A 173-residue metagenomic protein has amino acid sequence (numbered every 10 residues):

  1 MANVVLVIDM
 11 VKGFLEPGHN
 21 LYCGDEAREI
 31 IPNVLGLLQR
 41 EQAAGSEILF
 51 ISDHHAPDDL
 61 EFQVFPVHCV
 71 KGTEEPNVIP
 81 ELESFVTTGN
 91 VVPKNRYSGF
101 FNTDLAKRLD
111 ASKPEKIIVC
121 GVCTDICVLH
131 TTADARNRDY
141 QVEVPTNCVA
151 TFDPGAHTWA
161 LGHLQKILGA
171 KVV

Functional and structural regions predicted by a protein language model:
A2-V4, N33-A44, V67-V173: Active-site-adjacent betaalpha module
V4-F14: Acidic-leg catalytic submotif of subtilisin-like serine proteases
L6-I8, S52, T146: Active-site flanking residues adjacent to catalytic metal/cofactor-binding acidic residues
K12, A56, A150: Short, glycine/acidic-enriched loop or turn micro-motifs at the edges of active sites
H19-A27, V64-C69: Short glycine-enriched, charge-decorated loop/helix-capping segments at active-site entrances that position
G24-G36: Short catalytic helix/loop segments, enriched in acidic residues and glycine and frequently bearing histidine
E47-D53: Short beta-strand segments at enzyme active-site cores
D59-Q63: Metal-dependent catalytic neighborhoods of phosphoester/phosphodiester hydrolases
